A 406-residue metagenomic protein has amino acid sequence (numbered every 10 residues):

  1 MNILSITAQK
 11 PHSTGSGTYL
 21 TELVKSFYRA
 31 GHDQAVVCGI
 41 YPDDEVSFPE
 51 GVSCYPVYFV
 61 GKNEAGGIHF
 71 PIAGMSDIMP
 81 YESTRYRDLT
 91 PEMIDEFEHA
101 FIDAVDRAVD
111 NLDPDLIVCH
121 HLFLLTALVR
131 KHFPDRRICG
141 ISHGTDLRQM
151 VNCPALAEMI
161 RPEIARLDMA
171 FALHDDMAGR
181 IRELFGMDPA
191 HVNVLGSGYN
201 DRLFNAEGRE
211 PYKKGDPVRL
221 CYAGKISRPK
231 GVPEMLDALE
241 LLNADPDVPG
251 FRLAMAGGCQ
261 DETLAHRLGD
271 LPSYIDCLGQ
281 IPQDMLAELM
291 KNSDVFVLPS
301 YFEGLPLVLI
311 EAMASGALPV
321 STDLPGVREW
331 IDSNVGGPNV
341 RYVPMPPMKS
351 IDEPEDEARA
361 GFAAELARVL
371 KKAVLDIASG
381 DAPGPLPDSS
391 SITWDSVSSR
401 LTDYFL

Functional and structural regions predicted by a protein language model:
G15, E355-R368, L375-F405: A charged, aromatic-enriched C-terminal amphipathic alpha-helix characteristic of glycosyltransferases across folds
Y41-D106: A conserved catalytic-core segment of Leloir-type glycosyltransferases
D176, G198: Carbohydrate-associated surface elements
K213-K230, L236-L239, A254: Conserved donor-binding/catalytic core segment of Leloir-type glycosyltransferases
A223, G250-A265, G279-Q280: Glycosyltransferase donor-sugar binding loop
L264-D284: Nucleotide-activated donor-binding/catalytic signature segment of Leloir-type glycosyltransferases, i.e., the conserved
Q280-I281, E288-S293: Short alpha-helical donor nucleotide-sugar binding micro-motif in glycosyltransferases
Y301: Aromatic "clamp/platform" in nucleotide-sugar-dependent glycosyltransferases that forms part of the donor/acceptor
